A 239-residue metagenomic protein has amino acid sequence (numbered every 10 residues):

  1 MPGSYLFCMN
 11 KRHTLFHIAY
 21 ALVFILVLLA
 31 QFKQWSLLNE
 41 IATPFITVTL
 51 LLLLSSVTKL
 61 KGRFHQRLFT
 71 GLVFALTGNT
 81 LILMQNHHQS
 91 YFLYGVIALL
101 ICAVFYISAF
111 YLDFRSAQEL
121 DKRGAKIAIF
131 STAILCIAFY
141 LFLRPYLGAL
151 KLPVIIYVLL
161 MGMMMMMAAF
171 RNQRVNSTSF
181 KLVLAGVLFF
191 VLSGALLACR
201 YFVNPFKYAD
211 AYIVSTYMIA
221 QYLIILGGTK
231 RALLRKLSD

Functional and structural regions predicted by a protein language model:
F7-D239: Polytopic alpha-helical membrane-helix bundles and their juxtamembrane interface segments in multi-pass membrane
